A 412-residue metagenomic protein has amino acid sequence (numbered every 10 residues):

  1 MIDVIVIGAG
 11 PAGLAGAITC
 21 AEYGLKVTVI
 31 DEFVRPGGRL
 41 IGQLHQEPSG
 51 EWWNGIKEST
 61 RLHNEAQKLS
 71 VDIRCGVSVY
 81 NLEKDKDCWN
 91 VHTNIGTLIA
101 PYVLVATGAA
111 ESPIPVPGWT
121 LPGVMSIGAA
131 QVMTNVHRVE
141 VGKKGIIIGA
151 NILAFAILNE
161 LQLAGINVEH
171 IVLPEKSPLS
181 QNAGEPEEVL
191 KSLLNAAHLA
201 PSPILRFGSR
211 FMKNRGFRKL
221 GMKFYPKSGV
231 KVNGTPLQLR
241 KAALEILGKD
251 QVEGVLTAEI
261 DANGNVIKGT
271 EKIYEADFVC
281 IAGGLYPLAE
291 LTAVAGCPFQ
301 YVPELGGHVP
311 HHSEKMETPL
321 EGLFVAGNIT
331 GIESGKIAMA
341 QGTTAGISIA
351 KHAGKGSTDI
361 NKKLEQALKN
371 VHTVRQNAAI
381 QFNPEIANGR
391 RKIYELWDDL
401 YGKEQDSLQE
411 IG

Functional and structural regions predicted by a protein language model:
I2-G412: Residues forming the flavin
